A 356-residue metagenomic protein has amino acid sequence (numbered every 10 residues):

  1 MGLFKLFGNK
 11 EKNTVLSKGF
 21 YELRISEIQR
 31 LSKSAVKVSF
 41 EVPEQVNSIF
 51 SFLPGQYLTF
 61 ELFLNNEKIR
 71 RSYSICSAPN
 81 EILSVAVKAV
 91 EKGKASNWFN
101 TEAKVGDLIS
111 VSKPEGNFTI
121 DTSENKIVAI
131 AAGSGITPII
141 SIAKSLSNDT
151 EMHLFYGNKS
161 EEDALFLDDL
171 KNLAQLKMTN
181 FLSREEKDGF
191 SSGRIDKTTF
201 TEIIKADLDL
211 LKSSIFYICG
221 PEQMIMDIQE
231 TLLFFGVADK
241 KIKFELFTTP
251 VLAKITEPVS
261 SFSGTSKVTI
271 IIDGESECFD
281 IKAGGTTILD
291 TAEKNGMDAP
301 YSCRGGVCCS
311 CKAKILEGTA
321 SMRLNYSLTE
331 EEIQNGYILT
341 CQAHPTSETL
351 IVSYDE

Functional and structural regions predicted by a protein language model:
M1-R24, S34, E44, F234 (+4 more regions): Iron-sulfur (Fe-S) cluster-binding modules
K10-L108, S112, K126, N158-S160 (+2 more regions): Ferredoxin-reductase
V42, L62-L64, I270-G274, I315 (+1 more regions): Short acidic, glycine-rich loop/turn motifs
P79-I82, T122-N125, P345-Y354: Ligand-binding loop in jelly-roll beta-barrel domains
N97-T269, S276: FNR/FR-type flavoprotein reductase catalytic core
G264-P300, R304: C-terminal accessory/binding modules appended to enzymatic or scaffolding proteins
E293-N295, S310-E356: Iron-sulfur (Fe-S) cluster-binding segments and ferredoxin-like electron-carrier domains, especially [2Fe-2S]
